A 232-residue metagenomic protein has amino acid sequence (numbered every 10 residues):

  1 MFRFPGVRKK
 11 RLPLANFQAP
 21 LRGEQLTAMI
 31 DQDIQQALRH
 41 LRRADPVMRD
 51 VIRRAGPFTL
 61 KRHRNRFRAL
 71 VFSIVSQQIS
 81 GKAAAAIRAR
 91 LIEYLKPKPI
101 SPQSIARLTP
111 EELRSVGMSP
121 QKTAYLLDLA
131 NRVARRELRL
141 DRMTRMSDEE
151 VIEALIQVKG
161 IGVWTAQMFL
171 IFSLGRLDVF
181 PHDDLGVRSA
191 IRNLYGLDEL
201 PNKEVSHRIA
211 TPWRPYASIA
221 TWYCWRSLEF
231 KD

Functional and structural regions predicted by a protein language model:
R3-K9, L14-A15: N-terminal basic, low-structured, amphipathic or hydrophobic segments
A15, A19, T27-A28: Ala/Thr-enriched low-complexity intrinsically disordered regions
G23, H40, A89-E93: Intrinsically disordered, compositionally biased low-complexity regions
L26-F58, E149, V163-D232: C-terminal accessory module of base-excision DNA glycosylases/AP lyases that mediates lesion recognition and DNA
V47, V51, I79-Q157, P212-R214: Alpha-helical ds-nucleic-acid-binding substructure associated with the helix-hairpin-helix region of base-excision DNA
L60-R68, G117-Q121, A210-A217: Structural motif
R66, L70-V71, A83-I87, K122-Y125 (+2 more regions): Residue-level detector of well-ordered alpha-helical segments, enriched for hydrophobic/aromatic packing positions
